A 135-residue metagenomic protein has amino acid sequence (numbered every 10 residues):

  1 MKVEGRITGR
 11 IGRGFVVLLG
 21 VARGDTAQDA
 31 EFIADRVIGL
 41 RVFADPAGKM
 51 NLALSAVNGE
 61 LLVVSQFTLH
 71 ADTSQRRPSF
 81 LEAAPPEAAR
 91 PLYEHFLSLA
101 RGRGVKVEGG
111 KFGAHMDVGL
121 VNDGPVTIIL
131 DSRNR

Functional and structural regions predicted by a protein language model:
M1-T73, R77-K106, D123, T127-R135: Short Lys/Arg-rich amphipathic alpha-helical segments
G109: Active-site neighborhood for divalent-cation/phosphate handling
H115-G119: Beta-rich nucleic-acid/ligand-interaction surfaces
